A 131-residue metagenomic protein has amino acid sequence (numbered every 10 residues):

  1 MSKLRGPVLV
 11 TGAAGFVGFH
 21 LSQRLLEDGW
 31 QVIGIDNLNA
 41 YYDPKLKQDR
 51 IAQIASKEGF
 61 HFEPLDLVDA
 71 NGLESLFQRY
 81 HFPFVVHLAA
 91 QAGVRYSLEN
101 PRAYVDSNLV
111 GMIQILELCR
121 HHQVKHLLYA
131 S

Functional and structural regions predicted by a protein language model:
M1-S131: N-terminal Rossmann-like NAD(P)+-binding domain of SDR-like oxidoreductases, especially those catalyzing
